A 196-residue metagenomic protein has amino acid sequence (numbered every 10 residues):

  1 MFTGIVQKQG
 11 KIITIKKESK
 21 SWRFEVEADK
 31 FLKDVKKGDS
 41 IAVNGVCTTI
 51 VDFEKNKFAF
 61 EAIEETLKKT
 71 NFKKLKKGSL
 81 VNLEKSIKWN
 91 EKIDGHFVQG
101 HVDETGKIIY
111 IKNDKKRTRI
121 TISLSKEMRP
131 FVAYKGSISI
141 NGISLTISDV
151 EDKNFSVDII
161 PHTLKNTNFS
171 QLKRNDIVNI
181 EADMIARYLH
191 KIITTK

Functional and structural regions predicted by a protein language model:
M1-K196: Conserved loop->alpha-helix
